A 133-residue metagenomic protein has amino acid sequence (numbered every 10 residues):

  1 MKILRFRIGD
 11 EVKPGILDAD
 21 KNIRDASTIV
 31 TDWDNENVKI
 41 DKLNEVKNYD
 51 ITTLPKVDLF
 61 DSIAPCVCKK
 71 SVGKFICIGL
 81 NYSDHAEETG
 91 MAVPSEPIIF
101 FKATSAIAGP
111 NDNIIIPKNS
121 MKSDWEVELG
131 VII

Functional and structural regions predicted by a protein language model:
M1-P97: N-terminal non-catalytic cap/leader segment that marks the start of a structured domain
V72-I133: Glycine-enriched loop-and-adjacent helix/strand subsegments that border the catalytic/binding cleft of enzyme cores
